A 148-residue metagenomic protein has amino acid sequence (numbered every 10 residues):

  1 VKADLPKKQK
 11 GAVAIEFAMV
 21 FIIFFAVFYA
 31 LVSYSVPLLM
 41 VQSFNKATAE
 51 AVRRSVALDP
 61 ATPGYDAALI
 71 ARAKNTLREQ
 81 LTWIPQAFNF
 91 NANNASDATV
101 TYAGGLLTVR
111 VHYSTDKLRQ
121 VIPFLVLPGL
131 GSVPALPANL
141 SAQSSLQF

Functional and structural regions predicted by a protein language model:
K2-R78: Alpha-helical assembly-interface signal, strongest on the long, hydrophobic N-terminal helix that forms
V41, E50-F148: Short, conserved structural patches
